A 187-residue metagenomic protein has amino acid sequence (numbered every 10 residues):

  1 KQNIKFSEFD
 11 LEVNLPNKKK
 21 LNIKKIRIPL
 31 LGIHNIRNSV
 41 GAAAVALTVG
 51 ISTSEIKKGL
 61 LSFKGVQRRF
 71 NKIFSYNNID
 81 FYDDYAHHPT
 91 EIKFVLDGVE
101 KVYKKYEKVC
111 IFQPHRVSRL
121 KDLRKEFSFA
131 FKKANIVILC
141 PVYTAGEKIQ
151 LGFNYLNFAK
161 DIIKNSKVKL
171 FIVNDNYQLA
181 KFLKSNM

Functional and structural regions predicted by a protein language model:
K1, I28, D175: Active-site donor-binding loop signature of nucleotide-sugar glycosyltransferases
N3-F9: Ser/Thr- and Asn-enriched, surface-exposed coil loops between beta-strands
I4, N17-I136: Nucleotide phosphate-binding/pyrophosphate-handling subdomain across enzymes that bind or process nucleotide phosphates
D10, D80, N157-D161: A general secondary-structure boundary signal
D10-P16: A generic structural motif
S128-M187: C-terminal helical cap/extension that packs against the catalytic core of soluble nucleotide-cofactor enzymes
